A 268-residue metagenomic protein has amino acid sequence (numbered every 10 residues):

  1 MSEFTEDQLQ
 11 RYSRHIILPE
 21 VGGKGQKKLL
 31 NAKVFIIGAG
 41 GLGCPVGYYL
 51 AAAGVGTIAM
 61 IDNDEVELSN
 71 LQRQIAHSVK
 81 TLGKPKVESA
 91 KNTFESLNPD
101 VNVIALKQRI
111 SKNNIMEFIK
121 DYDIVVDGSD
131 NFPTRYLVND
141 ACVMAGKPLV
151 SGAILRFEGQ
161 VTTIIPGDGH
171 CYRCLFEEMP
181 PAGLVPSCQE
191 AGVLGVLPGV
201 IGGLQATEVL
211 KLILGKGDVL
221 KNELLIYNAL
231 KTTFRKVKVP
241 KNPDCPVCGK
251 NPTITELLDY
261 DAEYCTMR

Functional and structural regions predicted by a protein language model:
M1-R268: Adenine nucleotide-associated cytosolic modules
